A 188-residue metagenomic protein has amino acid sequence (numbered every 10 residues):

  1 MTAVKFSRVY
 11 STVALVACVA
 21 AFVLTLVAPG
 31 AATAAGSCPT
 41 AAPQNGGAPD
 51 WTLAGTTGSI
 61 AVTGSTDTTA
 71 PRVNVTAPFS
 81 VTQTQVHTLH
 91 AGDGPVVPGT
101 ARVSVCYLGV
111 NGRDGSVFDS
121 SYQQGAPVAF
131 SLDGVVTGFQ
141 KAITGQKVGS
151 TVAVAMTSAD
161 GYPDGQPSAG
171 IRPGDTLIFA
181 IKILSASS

Functional and structural regions predicted by a protein language model:
T2-S188: Cross-family detector of peptidyl-prolyl cis-trans isomerase
